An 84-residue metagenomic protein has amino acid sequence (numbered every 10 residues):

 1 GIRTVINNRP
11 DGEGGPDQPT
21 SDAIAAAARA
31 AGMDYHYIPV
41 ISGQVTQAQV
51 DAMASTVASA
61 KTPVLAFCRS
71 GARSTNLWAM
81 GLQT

Functional and structural regions predicted by a protein language model:
G1-T56: Cysteine-based protein phosphatase catalytic domain of the PTP/DSP
Y35, I41, V50-T84: Catalytic cysteine-centered active loop of the rhodanese-like fold, especially the PTP/DSP P-loop
